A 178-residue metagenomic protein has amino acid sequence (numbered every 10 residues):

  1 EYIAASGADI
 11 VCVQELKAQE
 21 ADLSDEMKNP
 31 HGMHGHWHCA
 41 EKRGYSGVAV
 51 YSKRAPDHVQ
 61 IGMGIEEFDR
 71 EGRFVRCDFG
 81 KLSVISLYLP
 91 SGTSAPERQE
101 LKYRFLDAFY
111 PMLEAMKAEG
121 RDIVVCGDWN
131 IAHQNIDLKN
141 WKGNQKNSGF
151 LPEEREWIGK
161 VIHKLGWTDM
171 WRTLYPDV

Functional and structural regions predicted by a protein language model:
E1, D25-N29, I65, Q99-E100 (+1 more regions): Short, glycine/charged-enriched secondary-structure capping and boundary segments
I3-G7, H58-I61: Short linear sequence motif anchored by a di-proline
A4-I10, H31-H34, D107-V178: Metal-dependent phosphoesterases centered on the DNase I-like endonuclease/exonuclease/phosphatase
E15-Q19, L23-S94: Structured beta-strand-rich core segments of catalytic domains in phosphoester-bond hydrolases
E20-D22, G44-Y45, T93-P96, A132-W141 (+1 more regions): Short catalytic/ligand-binding loop motif for oxyanion handling, primarily in non-cytosolic enzymes, centered on
K42, E100, G149-P152: Residue-level detector of secondary-structure boundary/capping sites
G64-I65, P90-L106, K142-N147: Surface-exposed cleft-lining segments at the edges of enzyme active sites
K81, S86, A95-P96, Y103 (+2 more regions): Active-site acidic/histidine proton-transfer and metal-coordination neighborhood in alpha/beta enzyme cores
